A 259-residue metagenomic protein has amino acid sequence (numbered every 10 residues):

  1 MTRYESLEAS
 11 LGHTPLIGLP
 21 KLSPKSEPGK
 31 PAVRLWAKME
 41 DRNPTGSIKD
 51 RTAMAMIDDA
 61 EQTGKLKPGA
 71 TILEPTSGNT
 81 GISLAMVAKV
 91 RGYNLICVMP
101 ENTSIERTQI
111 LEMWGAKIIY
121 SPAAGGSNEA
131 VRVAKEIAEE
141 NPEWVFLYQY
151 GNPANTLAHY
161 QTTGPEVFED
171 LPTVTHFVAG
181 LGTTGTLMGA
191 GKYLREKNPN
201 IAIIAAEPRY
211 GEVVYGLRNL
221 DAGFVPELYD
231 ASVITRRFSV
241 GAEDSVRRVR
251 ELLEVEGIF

Functional and structural regions predicted by a protein language model:
M1-F259: PLP-dependent amino-acid enzyme catalytic core
